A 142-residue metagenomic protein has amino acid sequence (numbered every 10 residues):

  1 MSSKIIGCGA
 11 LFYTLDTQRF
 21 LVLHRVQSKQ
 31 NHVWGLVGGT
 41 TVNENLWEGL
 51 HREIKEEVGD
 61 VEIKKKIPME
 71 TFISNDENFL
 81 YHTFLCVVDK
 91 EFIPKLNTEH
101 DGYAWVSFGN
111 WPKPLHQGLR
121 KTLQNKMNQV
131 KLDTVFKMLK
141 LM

Functional and structural regions predicted by a protein language model:
M1-L21, V37, V42: Conserved N-terminal beta-strand and adjoining loop/helix that marks the start of the Nudix/MutT-like hydrolase domain
I5-I6, D16-Q18, T71-N110, L119-K126 (+1 more regions): Active-site-adjacent beta-strand/loop module that shapes the phosphate/pyrophosphate-binding cleft
H24-Q27: Short, small-residue-rich loop/turn micro-motifs
K29-H32: A conserved beta-turn-beta hairpin within the catalytic core of GNAT-like acetyltransferases that forms part
W34, Q117-G118: Short aromatic-enriched loop/helix-cap "lid" or pocket-rim segments at secondary-structure transitions that line
G35-M69: The catalytic Nudix box helix
V37-G39, F108-G109, P114: Short strand-loop junctions, especially beta-strand C-caps/beta-turns that link beta-sheets to coils or alpha-helices
E44, K95, P114: Residues that scaffold the ATP/ADP-binding catalytic core of kinase and kinase-like folds
